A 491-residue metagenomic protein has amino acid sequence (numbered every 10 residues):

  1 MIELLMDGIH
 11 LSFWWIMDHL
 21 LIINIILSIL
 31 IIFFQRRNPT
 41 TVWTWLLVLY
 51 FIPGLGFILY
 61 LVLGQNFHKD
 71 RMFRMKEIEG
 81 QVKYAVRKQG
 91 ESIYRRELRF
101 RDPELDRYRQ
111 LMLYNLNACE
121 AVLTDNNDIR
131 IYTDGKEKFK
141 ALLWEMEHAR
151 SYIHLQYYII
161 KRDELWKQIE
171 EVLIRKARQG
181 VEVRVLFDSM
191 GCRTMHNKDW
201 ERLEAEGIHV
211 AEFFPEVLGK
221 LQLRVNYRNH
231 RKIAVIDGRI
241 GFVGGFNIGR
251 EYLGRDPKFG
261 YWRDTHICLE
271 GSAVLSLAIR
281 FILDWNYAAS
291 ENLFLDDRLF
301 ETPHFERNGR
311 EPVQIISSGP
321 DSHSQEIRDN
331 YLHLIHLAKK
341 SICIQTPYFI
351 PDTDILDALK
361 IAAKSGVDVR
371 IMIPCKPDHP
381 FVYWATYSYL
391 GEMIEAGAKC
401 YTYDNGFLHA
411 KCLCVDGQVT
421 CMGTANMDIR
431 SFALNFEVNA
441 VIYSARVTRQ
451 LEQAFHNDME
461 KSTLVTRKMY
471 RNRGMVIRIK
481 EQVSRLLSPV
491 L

Functional and structural regions predicted by a protein language model:
M1-D329, H333, L337, I361 (+7 more regions): N-terminal localization/anchoring segments of enzymes in phospholipid and broader phosphate metabolism
A338, Y348-V369, P374, H379: Helical hairpin unit composed of two closely spaced alpha helices linked by a short loop
D354-L356, Y383-A385, V415-Q418, A433: Histidine/acidic-residue-rich catalytic or RNA/ligand-binding cores of hydrolases and nuclease-related proteins
C400-D404: Active-site donor-binding acidic/aromatic loop of nucleotide-activated sugar and phosphosugar transferases involved
K411: Catalytic-core elements of nucleic-acid end-processing and repair enzymes
